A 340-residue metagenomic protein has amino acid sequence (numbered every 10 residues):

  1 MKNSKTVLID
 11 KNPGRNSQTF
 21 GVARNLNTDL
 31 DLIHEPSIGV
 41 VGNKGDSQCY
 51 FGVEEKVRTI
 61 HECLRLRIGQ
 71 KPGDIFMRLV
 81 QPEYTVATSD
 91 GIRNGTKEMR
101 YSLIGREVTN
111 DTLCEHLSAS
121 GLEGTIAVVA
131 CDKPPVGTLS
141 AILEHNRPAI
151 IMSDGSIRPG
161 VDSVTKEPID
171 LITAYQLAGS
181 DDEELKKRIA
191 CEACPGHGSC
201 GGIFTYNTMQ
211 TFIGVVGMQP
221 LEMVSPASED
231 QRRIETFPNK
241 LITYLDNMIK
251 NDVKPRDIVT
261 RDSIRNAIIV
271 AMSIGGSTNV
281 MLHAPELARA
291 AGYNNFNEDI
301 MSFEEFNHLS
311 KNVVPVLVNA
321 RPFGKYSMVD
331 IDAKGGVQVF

Functional and structural regions predicted by a protein language model:
M1-F340: Metallocofactor- and cofactor-centric catalytic cores in central/energy metabolism, strongly enriched
